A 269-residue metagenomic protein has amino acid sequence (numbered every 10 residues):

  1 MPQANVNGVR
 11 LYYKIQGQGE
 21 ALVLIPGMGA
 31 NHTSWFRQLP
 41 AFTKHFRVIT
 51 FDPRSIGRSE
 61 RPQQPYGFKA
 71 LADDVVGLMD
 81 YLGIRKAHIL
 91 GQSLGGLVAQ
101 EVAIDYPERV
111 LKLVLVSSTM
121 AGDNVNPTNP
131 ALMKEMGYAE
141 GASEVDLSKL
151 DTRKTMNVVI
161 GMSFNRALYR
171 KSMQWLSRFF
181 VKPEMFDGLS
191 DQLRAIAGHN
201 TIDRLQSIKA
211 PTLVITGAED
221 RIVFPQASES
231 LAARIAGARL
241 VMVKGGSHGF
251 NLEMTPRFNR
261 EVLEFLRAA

Functional and structural regions predicted by a protein language model:
V6-Q64: Conserved HGGG/HGGXW glycine-rich cap/lid loop of the alpha/beta-hydrolase fold
P40, I49-G91, R260: Active-site loop/oxyanion-hole signature of alpha/beta-hydrolase fold enzymes
G91, G95, A99: Gly/Ala-rich beta-loop-alpha elbow adjacent to hydrolase catalytic centers
I104, L111-D146, G188: Flexible "cap/lid" loop of the alpha/beta hydrolase fold
L150-H199, D203-R204: Conserved alpha/beta-hydrolase catalytic His-Asp/Glu region
I208, V214-T216, D220: Short beta-strand/loop motif that positions the catalytic acidic residue of the alpha/beta-hydrolase fold
R221-A227: Conserved alpha/beta-hydrolase "acid-adjacent" motif
A238-A269: Catalytic active-site module of serine/aspartate enzymes centered on a nucleophile-bearing elbow/loop
